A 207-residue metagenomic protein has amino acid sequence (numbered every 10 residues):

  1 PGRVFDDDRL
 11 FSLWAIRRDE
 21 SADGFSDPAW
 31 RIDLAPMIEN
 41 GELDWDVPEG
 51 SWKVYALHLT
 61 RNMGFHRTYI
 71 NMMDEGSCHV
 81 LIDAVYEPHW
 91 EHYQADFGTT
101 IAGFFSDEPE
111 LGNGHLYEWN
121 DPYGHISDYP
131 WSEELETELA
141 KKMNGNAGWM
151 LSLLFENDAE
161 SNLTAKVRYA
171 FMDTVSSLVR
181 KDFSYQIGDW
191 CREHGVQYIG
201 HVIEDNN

Functional and structural regions predicted by a protein language model:
P1-Y169: Mature extracytoplasmic enzyme cores
T100-E108, V175-N207: Aromatic-lined carbohydrate-recognition surfaces of secreted/lumenal glycan-active proteins
M172: Glycine-rich tight-turn/loop motif centered on a GG-T
